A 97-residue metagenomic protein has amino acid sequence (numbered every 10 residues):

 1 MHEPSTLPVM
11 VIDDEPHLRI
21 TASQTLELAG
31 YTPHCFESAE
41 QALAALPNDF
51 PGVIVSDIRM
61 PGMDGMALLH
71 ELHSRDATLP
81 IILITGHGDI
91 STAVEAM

Functional and structural regions predicted by a protein language model:
L7, E37-S38, D64-A67: Acidic catalytic/metal-coordinating carboxylates
L7, P16-H34: Two-component/phosphorelay signaling modules centered on CheY-like receiver
G30-E37, Q41-A45: Short hydrophobic/Thr-rich beta-strand motif most characteristic of the beta2 strand and flanking loop of CheY-like
Q41-A44, M66-T78, E95: Short amphipathic alpha-helix used as the core "switch/output" element in two-component signaling
D49-V55: Active-site beta3 strand of CheY-like receiver
D57, T85: Active-site residues of response regulator receiver
M60: Receiver (REC) domain active-site loop signature in two-component systems and cognate sites in sensor histidine kinases
R75, H87-G88: Short, conserved "switch-loop" micro-motifs in signal-transduction and mechanochemical regulators
